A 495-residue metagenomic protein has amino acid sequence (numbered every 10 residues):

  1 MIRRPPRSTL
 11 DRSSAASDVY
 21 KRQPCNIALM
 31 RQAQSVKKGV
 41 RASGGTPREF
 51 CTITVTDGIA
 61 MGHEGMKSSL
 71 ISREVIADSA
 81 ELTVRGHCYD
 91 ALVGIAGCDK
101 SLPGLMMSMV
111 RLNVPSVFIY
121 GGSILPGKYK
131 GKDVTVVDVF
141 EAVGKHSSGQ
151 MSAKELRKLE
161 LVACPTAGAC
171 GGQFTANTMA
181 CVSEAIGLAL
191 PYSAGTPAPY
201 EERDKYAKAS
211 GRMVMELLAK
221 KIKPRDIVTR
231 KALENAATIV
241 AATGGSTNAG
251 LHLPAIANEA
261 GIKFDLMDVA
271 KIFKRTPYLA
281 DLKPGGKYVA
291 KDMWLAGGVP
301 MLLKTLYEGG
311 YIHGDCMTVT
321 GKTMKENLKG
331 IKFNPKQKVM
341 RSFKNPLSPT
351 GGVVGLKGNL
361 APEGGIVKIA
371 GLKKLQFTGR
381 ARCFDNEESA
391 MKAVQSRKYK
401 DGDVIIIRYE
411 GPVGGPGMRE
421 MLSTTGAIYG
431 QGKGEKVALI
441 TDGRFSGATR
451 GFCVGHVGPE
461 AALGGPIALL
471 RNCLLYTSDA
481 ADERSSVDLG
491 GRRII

Functional and structural regions predicted by a protein language model:
M1-A16, Y20, Y476, A480-I495: Single conserved hydrophobic/aromatic residue that forms the stacking wall/gate of nucleotide- or nucleobase-binding
R4-S8, A28, S72: Conserved acidic
S14-C25, Q32-C51, G58, E64-G65 (+5 more regions): Catalytic or ion-coupling anion/metal-binding cores of large enzyme and transporter domains
L70-D78: Glycine-rich, highly charged phosphate/nucleotide-binding loops
V84-L105, V117-Y120: A short, small-residue-rich loop immediately preceding and capping a beta-strand
